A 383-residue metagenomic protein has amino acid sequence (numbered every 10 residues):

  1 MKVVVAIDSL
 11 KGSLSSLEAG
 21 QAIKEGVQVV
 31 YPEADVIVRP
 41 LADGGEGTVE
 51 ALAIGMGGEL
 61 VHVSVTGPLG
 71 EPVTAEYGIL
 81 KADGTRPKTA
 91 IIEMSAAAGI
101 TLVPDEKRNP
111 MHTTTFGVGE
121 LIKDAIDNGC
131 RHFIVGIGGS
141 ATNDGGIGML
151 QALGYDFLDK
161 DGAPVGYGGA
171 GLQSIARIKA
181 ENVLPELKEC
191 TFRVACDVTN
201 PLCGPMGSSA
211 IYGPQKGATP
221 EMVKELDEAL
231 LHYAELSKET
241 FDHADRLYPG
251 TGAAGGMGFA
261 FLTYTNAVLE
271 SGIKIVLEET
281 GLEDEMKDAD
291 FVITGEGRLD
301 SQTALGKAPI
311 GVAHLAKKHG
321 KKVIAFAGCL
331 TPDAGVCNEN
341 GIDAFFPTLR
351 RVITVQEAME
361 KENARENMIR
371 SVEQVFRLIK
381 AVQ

Functional and structural regions predicted by a protein language model:
M1-I137, A141-Q383: N-terminal loops that bind phosphate or other acidic moieties and the adjacent beta-alpha structural core
